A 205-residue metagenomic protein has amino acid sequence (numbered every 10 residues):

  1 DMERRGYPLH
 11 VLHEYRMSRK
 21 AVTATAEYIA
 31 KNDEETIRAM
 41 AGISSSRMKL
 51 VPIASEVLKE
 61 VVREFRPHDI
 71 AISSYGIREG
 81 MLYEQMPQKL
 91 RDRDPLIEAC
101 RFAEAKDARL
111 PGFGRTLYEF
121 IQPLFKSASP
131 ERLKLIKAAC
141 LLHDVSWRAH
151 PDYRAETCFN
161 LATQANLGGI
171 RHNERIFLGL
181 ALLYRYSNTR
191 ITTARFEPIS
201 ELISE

Functional and structural regions predicted by a protein language model:
D1-E205: Helical "lid/coupling" subdomains associated with nucleotide-phosphate turnover
